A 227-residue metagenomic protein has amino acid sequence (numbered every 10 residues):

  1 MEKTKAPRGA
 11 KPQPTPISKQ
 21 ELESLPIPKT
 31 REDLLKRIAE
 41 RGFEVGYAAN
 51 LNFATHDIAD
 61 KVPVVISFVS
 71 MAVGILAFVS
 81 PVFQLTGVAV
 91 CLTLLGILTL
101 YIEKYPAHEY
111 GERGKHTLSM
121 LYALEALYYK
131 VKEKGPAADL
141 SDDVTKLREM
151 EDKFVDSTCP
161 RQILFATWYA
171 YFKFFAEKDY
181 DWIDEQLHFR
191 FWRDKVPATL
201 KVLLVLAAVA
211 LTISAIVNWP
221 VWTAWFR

Functional and structural regions predicted by a protein language model:
E2-K3, R8-F68, Y105-V196: Conserved non-transmembrane functional hotspots
D57-E112, H188-R227: Alpha-helical transmembrane segments and their immediate juxtamembrane boundary regions in integral membrane proteins
